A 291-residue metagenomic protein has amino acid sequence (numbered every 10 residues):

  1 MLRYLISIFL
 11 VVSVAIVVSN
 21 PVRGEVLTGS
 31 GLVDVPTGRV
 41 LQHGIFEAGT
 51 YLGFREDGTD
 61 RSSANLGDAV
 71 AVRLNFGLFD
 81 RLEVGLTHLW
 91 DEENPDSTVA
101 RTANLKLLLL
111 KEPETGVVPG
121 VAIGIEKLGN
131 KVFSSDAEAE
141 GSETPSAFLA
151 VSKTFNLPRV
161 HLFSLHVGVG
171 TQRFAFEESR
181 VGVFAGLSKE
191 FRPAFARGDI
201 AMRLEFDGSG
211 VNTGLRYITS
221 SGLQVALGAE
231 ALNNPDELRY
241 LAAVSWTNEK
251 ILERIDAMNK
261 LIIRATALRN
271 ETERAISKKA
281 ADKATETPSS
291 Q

Functional and structural regions predicted by a protein language model:
M1-Y4: Positively charged n-region of N-terminal signal peptides that target proteins for export
S7-V17: Bacterial N-terminal signal peptides
V22-E143, A147, T154-L157, L215: Transmembrane beta-barrel domains of Gram-negative outer membranes and organellar outer membranes
G38-R39, D68-F79, A100-E114, I123 (+6 more regions): Feature captures outer-membrane beta-barrel proteins of Gram-negative bacteria and organelles
T59, P95-S97, V132-S134, F176 (+3 more regions): Outer-membrane beta-barrel proteins
S135-A137, R173, D199-A201: Extracellular loop and loop/strand-boundary signature of outer-membrane beta-barrel proteins
Q224-A226, E230-S290: Flexible, glycine-rich linker and terminal segments associated with outer-membrane beta-barrel/transport systems
